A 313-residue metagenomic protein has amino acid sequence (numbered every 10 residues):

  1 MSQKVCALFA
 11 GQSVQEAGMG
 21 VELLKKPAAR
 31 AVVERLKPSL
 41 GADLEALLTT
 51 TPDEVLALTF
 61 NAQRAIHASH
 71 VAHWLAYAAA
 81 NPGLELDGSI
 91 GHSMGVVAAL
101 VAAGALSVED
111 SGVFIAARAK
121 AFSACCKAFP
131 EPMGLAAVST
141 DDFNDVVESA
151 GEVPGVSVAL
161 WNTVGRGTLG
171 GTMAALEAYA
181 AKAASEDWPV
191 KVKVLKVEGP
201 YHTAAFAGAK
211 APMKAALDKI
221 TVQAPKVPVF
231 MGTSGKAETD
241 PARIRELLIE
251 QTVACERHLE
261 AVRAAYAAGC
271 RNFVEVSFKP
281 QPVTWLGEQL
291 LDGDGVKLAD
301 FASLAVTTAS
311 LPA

Functional and structural regions predicted by a protein language model:
S2-D145, N272-L311: FabD-like malonyl-/acyl-CoA
Q12-S13, A103-Q251: Alpha/beta catalytic cores of group-transfer enzymes, especially the acyltransferase/condensing modules of polyketide
F60-L75, H92, V147, G170-K182 (+3 more regions): Glycine-rich, charge-dense phosphate/pyrophosphate-binding loop(s) and the adjacent flexible "lid"/catalytic subdomain
